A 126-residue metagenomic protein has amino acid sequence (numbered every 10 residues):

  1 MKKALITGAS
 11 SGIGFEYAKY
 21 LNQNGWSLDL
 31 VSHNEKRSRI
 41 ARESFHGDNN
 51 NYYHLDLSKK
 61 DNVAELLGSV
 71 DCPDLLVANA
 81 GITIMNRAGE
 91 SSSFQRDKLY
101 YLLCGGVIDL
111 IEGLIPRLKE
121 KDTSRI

Functional and structural regions predicted by a protein language model:
K2, P73, L118-I126: Active-site loop of short-chain dehydrogenase/reductase
S10-S11: Conserved glycine-rich cofactor-binding loop
N24-I40: Conserved glycine-rich Rossmann-like NAD(P)H-binding loop of the short-chain dehydrogenase/reductase
F45-K59: Rossmann-fold cofactor-recognition segment
A80-M85: Conserved NAD(P)H cofactor-binding loop of Rossmann-fold oxidoreductase domains
R87-Y100: Substrate-binding pocket helix/loop in short-chain dehydrogenase/reductase
I111-E112: A short, exposed helix-loop element centered on a Lys and neighboring polar residues
